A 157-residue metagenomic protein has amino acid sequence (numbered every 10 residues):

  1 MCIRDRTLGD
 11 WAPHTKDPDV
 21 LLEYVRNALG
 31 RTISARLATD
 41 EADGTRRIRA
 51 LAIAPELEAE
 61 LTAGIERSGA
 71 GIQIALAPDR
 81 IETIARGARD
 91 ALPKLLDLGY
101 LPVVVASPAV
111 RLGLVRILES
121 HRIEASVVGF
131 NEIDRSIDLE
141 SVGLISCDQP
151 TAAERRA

Functional and structural regions predicted by a protein language model:
M1-I3: Conserved small/polar residues in nucleotide/adenosyl-binding loops
R6-T7: C-terminal helical "lid" of AAA+/P-loop NTPase domains
D10-A157: Divalent-cation
